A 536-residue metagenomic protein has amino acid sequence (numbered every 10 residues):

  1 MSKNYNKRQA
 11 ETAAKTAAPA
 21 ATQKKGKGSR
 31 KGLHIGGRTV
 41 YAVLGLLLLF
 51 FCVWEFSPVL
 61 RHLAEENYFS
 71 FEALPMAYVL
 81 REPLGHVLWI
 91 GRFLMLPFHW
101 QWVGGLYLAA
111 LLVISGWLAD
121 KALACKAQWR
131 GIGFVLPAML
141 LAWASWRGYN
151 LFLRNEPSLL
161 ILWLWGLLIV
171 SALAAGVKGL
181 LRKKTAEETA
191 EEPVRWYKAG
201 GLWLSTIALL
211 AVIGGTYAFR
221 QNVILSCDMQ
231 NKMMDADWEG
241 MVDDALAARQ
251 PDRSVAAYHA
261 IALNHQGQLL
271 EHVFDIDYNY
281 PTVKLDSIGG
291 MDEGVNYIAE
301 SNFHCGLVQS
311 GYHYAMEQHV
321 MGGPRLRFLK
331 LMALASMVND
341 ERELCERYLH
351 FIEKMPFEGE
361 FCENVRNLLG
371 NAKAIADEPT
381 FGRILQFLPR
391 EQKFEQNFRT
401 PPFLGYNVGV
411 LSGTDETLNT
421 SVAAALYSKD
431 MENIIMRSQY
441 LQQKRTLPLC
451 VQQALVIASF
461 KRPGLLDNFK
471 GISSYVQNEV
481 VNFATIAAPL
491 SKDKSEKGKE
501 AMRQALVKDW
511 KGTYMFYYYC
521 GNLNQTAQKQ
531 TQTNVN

Functional and structural regions predicted by a protein language model:
G28-L44, A127-W129: N-terminal membrane topogenic signal
G37-Y41, A77, Q101-A110, P157-S171 (+1 more regions): Alpha-helical transmembrane segments of polytopic membrane proteins
L48-V53, L136-G148, A208-G214: Aromatic-anchored segments of alpha-helical transmembrane domains
V53-L94, F98, W102-V103: Membrane-interface coil-to-helix junctions
E55-A64, W143-E156: Juxtamembrane "helix-exit" motif on the non-cytosolic side of transmembrane helices
A109-A127, L141-S145, S171-A175: Transmembrane-helix motifs of polytopic, lipid-linked glycan transferases
R195-R220: Internal/C-terminal transmembrane anchor helices
R220-L388, Q392, G409-D430: Soluble catalytic regions of membrane-associated enzymes that act on cell-envelope and secretory-pathway components
